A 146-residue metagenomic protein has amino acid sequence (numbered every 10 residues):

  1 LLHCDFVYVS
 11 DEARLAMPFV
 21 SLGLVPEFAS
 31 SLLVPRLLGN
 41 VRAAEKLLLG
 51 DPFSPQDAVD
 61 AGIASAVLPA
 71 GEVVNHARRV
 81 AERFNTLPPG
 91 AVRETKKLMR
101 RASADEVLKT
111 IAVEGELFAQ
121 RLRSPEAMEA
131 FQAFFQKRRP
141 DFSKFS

Functional and structural regions predicted by a protein language model:
L2-L48, D60-A61, H76-V80: CoA-thioester-processing core
Y8-A13, P55, V59, A64-Q120 (+2 more regions): C-terminal long alpha-helix characteristic of the crotonase
V9-S10, L48, M128-P140: K/E-rich alpha-helical interaction surfaces of small helical-bundle regulatory domains
A29-L33, R42, A91-E94, E114-L117 (+1 more regions): Hydrophobic alpha-helical segments typical of transmembrane helices and their membrane-interface/capping positions
